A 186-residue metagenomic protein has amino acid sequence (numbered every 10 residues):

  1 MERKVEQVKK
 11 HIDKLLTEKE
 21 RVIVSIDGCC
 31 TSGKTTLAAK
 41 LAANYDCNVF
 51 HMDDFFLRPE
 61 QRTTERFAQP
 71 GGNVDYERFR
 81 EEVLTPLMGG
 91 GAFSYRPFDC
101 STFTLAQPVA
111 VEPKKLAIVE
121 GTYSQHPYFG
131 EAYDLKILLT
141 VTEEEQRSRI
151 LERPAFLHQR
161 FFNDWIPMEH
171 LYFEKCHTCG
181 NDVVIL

Functional and structural regions predicted by a protein language model:
M1-I23: Extreme N-terminal, non-catalytic leader segments that precede Walker-type/kinase nucleotide-binding cores
C29: P-loop (Walker A) phosphate-binding loop of NTP-binding proteins
K34: Conserved lysine of the Walker
L37: Hydrophobic positions on the alpha1 helix immediately C-terminal to the Walker A/P-loop
Y45-E60: Short beta-strand-centered segment that lines the nucleotide-binding/catalytic pocket of NTP-utilizing
Q61-A106, L116: Conserved nucleotide-sensing/catalytic segment adjacent to the nucleotide-binding pocket in NTP-handling enzymes
T104, H126, E131, A155-L186: Small-molecule kinase domains that catalyze NTP-dependent phosphoryl transfer to phosphate-bearing small molecules
T104-R153: ATP-dependent NMP and nucleoside kinases share a basic, alpha-helical "lid"
